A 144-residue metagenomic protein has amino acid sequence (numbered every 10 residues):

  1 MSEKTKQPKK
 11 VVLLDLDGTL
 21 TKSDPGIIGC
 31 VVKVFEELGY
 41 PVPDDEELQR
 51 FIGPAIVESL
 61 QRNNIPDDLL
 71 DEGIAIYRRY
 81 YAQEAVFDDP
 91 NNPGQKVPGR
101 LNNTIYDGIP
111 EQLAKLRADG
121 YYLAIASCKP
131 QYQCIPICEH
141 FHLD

Functional and structural regions predicted by a protein language model:
M1-V12, I135-D144: Asp-based, Mg2+/Mn2+-dependent phosphohydrolase catalytic module
K6-D107: N-terminal helical cap/lid subdomain that shapes the substrate entry/recognition surface in HAD-like hydrolases
E36-L38, V42, S59-D67, N102 (+3 more regions): Substrate-recognition/cap helix-loop segment adjacent to the acidic, metal-dependent catalytic center of Asp-based
